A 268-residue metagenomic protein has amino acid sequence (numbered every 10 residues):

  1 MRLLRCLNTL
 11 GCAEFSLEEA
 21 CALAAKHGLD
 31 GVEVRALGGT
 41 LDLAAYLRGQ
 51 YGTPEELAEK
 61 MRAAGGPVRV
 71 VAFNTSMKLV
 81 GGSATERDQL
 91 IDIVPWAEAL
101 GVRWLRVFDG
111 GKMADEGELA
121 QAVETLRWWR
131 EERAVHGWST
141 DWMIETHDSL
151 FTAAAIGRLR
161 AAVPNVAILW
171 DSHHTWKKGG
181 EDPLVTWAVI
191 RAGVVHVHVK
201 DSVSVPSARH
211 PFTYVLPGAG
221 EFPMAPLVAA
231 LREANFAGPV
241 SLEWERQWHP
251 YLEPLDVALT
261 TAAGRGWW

Functional and structural regions predicted by a protein language model:
R2-R5, L23-L29: A short, Lys/Arg-enriched amphipathic alpha-helix followed by its capping loop at the start of a domain
L3-T9, V32-V34, R69-T75, L105-V107 (+4 more regions): Hydrophobic faces of well-ordered beta-strands that scaffold small-molecule active sites in alpha/beta enzyme cores
N8-C12, R35-G39, T75-K78, G110-K112 (+4 more regions): Active-site beta-loop-alpha junctions enriched in small/polar residues
E18-E19, A25, E55, E59-R69 (+3 more regions): Active-site acidic/histidine proton-transfer and metal-coordination neighborhood in alpha/beta enzyme cores
C21, L41-R48, A84, E116 (+4 more regions): Gly/Pro-rich active-site loop or hairpin
H27, A99-L100, A192, A234: Structural motif
E33-M61, G110-A114: Glycine-rich, proline-tolerant flexible connector loops at the mouths of alpha/beta enzymes
Y251-W268: C-terminal helical cap(s) of enzyme catalytic domains, especially alpha/beta-barrels
